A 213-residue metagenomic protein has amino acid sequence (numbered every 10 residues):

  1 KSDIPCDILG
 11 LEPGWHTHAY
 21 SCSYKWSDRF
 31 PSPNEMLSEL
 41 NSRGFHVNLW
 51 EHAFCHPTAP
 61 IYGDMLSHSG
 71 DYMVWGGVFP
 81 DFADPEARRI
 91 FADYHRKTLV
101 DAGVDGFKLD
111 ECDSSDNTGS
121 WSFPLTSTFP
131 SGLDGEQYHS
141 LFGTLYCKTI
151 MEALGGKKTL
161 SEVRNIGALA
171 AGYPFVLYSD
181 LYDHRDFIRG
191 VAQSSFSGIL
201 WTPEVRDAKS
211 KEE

Functional and structural regions predicted by a protein language model:
D3-E213: Aromatic- and carboxylate-enriched substrate-binding clefts and catalytic-loop regions of carbohydrate-active enzymes
